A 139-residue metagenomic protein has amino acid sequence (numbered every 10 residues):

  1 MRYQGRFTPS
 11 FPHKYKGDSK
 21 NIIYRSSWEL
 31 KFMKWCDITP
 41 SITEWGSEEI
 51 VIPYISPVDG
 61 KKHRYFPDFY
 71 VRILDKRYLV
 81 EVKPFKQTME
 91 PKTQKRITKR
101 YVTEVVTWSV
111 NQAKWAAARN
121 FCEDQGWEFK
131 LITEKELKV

Functional and structural regions predicted by a protein language model:
M1-V139: Electrostatic, structured charged patches in enzyme active sites and in nucleic-acid/phosphate-binding
